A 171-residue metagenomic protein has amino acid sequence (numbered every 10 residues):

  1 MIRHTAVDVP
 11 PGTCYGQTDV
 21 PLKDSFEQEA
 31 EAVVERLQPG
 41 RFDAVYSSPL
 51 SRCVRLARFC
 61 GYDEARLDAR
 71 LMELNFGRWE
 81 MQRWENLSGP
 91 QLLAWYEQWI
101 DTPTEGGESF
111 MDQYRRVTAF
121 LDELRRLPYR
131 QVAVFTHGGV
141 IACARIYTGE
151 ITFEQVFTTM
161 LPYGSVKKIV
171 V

Functional and structural regions predicted by a protein language model:
M1-T5, F135-V140: Histidine-centered catalytic micro-motifs
I2-D63: Active-site-proximal alpha-helix that buttresses catalytic centers in soluble enzyme cores
D8, R52-V54, E73, V140-C143: Short, active-site-adjacent cap segments at secondary-structure transitions
S47-S48, R115, F135-T136: Short beta-strand scaffold positions
F59, C143-Y147: Active-site signature of alpha/beta-hydrolase-fold catalytic machinery across serine- and Asp/Cys-nucleophile hydrolases
C60-R115: Phosphate-handling substructures
P128-T136: Generic beta-sheet signal
I151-V171: Domain-level recognition of soluble alpha/beta enzyme cores, biased toward histidine phosphatases/phosphomutases
